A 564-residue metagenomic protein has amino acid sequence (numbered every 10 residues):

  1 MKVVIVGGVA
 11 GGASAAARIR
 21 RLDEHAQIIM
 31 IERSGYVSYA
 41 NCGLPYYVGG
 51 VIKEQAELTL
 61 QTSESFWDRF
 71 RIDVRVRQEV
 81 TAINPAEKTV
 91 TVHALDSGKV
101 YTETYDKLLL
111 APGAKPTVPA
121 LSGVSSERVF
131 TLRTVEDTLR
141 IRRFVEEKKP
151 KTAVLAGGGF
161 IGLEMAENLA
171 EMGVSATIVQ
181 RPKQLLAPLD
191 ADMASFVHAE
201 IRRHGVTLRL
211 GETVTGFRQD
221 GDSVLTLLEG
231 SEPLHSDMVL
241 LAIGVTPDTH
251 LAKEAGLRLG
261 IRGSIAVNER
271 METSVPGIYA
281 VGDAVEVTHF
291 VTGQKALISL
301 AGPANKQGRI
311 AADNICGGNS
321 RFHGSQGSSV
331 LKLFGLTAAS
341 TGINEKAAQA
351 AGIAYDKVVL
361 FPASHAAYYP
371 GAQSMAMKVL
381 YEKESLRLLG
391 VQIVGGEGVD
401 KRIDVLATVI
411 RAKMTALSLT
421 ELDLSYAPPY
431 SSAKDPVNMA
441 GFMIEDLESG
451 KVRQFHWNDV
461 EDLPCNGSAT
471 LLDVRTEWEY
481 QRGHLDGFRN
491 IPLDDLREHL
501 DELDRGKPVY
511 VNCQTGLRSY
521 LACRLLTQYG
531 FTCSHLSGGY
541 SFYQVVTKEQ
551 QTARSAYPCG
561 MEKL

Functional and structural regions predicted by a protein language model:
M1, A284-E397, P428-S432, P436-D462 (+1 more regions): Mid-to-C-terminal Rossmann-like scaffold of FAD/NAD(P)H-dependent oxidoreductases
M1-R77, A166-L189, S328, K401 (+2 more regions): Beta1-alpha1 glycine-rich phosphate/pyrophosphate-binding loop at the start of Rossmann-like nucleotide-binding domains
V6, E103-G113, A156, L234-G244 (+2 more regions): Short hydrophobic core segments
H25-Q27, R69, R75-D96, E103 (+2 more regions): A Rossmann-like FAD-binding core segment of flavoenzymes
T59, T152-A153, F160-R218, I298-A304 (+3 more regions): Rossmann-like dinucleotide-binding cores of NAD(P)H-dependent redox enzymes
L110-M172, T207, V267-E269, R489-L493 (+1 more regions): Glycine-rich dinucleotide-binding loop and its adjacent helix/turn
S125-K149, G221, P233-I310, V405 (+1 more regions): FAD-site-proximal beta/loop scaffold in flavoenzymes
L417-P428, S432-A469, E477-Y510, Q514-L564: Rhodanese-like catalytic fold shared by cysteine-dependent sulfurtransferases and DSP/PTP-type phosphatases
